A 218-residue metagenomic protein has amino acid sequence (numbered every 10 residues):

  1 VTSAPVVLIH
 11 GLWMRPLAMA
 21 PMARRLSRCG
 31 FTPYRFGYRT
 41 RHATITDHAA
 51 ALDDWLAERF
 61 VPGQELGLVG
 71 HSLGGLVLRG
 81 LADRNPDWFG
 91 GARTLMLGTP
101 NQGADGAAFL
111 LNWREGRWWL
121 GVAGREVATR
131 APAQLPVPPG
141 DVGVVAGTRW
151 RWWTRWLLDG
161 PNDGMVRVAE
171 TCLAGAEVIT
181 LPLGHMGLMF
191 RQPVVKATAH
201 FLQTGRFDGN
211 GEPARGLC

Functional and structural regions predicted by a protein language model:
V1-S3, A57, P213-C218: Short, low-complexity, intrinsically disordered N-terminal peptides in bacterial proteins
A4-L12, P16-L17, P21, R25-D141 (+1 more regions): Serine-dependent carboxylesterase/thioesterase catalytic core of lipase-like alpha/beta-hydrolase/SGNH enzymes
D83-C218: Helical cap/lid subdomain of alpha/beta-hydrolase-fold lipid enzymes that gates access to the catalytic pocket
